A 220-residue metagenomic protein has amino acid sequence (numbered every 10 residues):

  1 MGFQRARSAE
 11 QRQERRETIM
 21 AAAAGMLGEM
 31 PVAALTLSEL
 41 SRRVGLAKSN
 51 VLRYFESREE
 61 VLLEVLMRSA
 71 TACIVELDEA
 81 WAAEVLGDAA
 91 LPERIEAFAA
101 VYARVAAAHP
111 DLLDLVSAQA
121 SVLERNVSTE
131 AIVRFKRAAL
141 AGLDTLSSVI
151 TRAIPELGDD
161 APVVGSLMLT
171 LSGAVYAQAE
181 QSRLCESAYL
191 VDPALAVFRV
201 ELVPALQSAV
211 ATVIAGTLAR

Functional and structural regions predicted by a protein language model:
M1-P31, S38-R42, V85-G87: Basic, helix-initiating cap at the start of DNA-binding domains
E14, T18-G25, R43, E60-A83 (+2 more regions): Alpha-helical structural segments
A33-E60, E64: Helix-turn-helix
E64, E79-L112, V164-M168: Hydrophobic alpha-helical connector segments
C73, P92-D114, A196-R220: N-terminal hydrophobic signal/anchor transmembrane helix of membrane proteins
A106-E130, R183-A188: Amphipathic alpha-helical segments used for helix-helix packing
L123-I154, P162, P204: Amphipathic alpha-helical packing segments from all-alpha helical-bundle domains
D144-R152, E156, A174-R220: C-terminal peripheral helix-coil segments that are non-catalytic and often amphipathic
